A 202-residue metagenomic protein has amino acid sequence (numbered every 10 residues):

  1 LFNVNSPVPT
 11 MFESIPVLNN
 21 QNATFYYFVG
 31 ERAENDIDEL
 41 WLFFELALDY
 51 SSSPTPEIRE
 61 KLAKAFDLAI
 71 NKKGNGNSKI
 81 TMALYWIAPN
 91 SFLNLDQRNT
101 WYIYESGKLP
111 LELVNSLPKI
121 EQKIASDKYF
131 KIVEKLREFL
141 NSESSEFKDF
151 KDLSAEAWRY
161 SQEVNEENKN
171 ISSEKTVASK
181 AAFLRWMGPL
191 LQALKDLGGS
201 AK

Functional and structural regions predicted by a protein language model:
L1-K73, P89-E174: An N-terminal alpha-helical hairpin/helix-loop-helix interaction module that forms a charged, gly/pro-flexible surface
L68, W86-P89, Q192, D196: General structural signal for alpha-helix termini and helix-helix connectors
K79-I87: Short hydrophobic alpha-helical segments that form membrane-spanning helices or hydrophobic packing faces of helical
A83, K135, P189-A193: A general alpha-helix detector
E174-A201: Positively charged, polyanion-binding regions of nucleic-acid-associated proteins
